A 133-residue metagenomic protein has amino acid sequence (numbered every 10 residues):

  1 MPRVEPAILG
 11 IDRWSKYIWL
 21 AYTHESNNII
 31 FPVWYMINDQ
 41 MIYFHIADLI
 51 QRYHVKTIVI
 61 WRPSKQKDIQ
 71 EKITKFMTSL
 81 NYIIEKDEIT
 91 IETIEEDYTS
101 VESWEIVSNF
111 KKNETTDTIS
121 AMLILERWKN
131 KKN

Functional and structural regions predicted by a protein language model:
P2-L9, K16-N133: Phosphate- and other anionic-substrate recognition elements at nucleic-acid/protein interfaces
